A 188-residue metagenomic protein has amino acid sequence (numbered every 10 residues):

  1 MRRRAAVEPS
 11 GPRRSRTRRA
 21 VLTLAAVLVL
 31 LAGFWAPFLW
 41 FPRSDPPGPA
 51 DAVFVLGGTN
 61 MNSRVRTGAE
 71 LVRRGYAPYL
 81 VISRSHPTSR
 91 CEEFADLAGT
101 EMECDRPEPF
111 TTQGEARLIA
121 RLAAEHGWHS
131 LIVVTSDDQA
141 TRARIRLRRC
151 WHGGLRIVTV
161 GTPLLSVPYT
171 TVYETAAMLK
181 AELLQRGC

Functional and structural regions predicted by a protein language model:
M1-T17: N-terminal Lys/Arg-rich, disordered targeting/topogenic segments
R4-A5, L24-A25, G68, L122: Residue-level detector of intrinsically disordered, flexible termini and proteolytic processing junctions
R13-R16, M61, T141, A177: Short alpha-helical segments used as structural interaction elements across diverse proteins
S15, A20-V21, L184-C188: Charged phosphate-binding loop/patch that engages nucleotide di/tri-phosphates or the phosphate backbone of nucleic
R19-A36: Hydrophobic membrane-insertion alpha-helices, especially the h-region of bacterial N-terminal signal peptides
P37-V172: A structural signal for short, hydrophobic/glycine-enriched beta-strand patches
V167-G187: A transmembrane-helix-recognition feature enriched in membrane-embedded lipid enzymes and envelope glyco-/phospholipid
